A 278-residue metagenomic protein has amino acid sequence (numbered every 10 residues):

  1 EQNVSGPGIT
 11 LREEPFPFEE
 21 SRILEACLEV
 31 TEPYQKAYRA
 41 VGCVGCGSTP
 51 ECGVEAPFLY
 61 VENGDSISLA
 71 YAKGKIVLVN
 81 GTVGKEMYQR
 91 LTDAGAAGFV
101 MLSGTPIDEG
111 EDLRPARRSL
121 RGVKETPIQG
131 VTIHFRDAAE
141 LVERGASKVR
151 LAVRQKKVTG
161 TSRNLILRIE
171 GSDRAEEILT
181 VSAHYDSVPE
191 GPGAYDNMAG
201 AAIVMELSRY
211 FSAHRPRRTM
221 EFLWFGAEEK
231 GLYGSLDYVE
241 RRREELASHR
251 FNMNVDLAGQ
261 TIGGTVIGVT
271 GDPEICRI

Functional and structural regions predicted by a protein language model:
E1-G74: Noncatalytic luminal/extracellular "stalk/propeptide" segments of secretory-pathway proteins
E13, Y60, I76-V79, G98-M101 (+5 more regions): Structural recognition of the beta-strand scaffold that forms the well-ordered cores of secreted hydrolase catalytic
Q35, R215, F225-I278: Metal-dependent peptidase/peptidase-like ectodomains
A40, V44-L69, R117-A194, E206-A213 (+2 more regions): Soluble metallo-hydrolase cores and metallopeptidase-like ectodomains found primarily in the secretory/periplasmic
G64-E111: A conserved hydrophobic secondary-structure block that centers on an alpha-helix together with its immediately flanking
G81-E86, I128, T132, R136 (+4 more regions): Soluble non-cytosolic domains of exported or imported proteins
T82-V83, T105-P106, Q155-K157, Y185-S187 (+2 more regions): Acidic, glycine-rich active-site loops and adjacent beta-strand->loop/helix elements that engage anionic groups
Y88-A97, R114-R121, Y238-L246, V269-D272: Mature extracellular/periplasmic domains of secretome proteins
